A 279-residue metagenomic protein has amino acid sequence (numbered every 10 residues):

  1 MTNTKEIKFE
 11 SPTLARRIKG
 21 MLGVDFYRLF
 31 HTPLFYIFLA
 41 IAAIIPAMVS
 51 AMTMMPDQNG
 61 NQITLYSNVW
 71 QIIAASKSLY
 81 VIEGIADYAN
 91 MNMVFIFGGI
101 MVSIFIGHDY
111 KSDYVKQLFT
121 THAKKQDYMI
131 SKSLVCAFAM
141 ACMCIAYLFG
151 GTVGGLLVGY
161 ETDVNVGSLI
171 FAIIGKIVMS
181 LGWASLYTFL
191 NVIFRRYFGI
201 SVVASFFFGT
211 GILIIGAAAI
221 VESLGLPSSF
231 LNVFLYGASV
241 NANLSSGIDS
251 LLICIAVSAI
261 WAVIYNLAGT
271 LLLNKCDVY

Functional and structural regions predicted by a protein language model:
M1-M21: Short, Lys/Arg-rich, polar N-terminal cytosolic tail immediately upstream of the first transmembrane signal-anchor
T2-K5, I260-Y279: Junction motif at the cytosolic side of a transmembrane helix
I7-P12, F35, L39-F105, M129-F198 (+3 more regions): Secretory targeting signals
I18-F30, N241: A short amphipathic helical element positioned immediately N-terminal to and/or at the very start of a transmembrane
I100-T121, S133: Transmembrane helix boundary and interhelical loop/hinge segments in multi-pass membrane proteins
K124-K125: Short coil/turn motifs that cap or connect alpha-helices
V221-L244: Short hydrophobic, aromatic-rich alpha-helical segments embedded in or entering the lipid bilayer of multi-pass
